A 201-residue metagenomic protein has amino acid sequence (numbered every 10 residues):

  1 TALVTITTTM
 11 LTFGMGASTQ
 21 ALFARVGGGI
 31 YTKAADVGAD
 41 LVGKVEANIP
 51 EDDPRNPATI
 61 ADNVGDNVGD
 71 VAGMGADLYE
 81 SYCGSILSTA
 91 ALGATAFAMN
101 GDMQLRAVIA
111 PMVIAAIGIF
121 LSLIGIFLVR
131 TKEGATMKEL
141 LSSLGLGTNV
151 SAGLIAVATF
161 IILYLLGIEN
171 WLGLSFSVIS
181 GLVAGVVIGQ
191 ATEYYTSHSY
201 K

Functional and structural regions predicted by a protein language model:
T1-K201: Hydrophobic packing and interface segments
